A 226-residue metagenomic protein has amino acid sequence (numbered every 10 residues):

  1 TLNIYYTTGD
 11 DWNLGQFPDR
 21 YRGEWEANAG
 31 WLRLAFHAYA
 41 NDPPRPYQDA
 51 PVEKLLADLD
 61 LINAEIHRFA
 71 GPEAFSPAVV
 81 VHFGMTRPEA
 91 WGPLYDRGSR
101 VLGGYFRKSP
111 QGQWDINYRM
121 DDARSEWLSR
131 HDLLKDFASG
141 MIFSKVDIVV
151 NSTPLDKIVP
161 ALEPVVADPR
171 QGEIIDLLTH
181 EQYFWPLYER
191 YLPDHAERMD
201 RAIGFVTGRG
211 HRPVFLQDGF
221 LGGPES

Functional and structural regions predicted by a protein language model:
T1, N28-R33, P72-P77, D96-R100 (+2 more regions): Loop/turn elements at helix/coil->beta-strand transitions in domains of secreted/extracellular proteins
L2-R87, P110-Q111, E181-W185: Metal-dependent polysaccharide deacetylase catalytic core of the NodB/CE4 family, i.e., the active-site-bearing domain
D10-Q16, R20, E73, V80-D176: Active-site-adjacent pocket scaffolds in enzyme catalytic domains
E24, E65-F69, P93-R100, R201-F205 (+1 more regions): Alpha-helical structural signal in soluble globular domains
P51, L94-G98, P193: Short secondary-structure boundary/capping segments
V52-D60, L155-V159, L192-A196, D200: Non-membrane alpha-helical structural segments and their capping/turn regions in soluble enzymes
D58, I62-I66, A90, A161 (+2 more regions): Alpha-helical packing segments of well-folded alpha/beta enzyme cores
V101-F106, D176-S226: C-terminal domain-boundary segment and adjacent tail
